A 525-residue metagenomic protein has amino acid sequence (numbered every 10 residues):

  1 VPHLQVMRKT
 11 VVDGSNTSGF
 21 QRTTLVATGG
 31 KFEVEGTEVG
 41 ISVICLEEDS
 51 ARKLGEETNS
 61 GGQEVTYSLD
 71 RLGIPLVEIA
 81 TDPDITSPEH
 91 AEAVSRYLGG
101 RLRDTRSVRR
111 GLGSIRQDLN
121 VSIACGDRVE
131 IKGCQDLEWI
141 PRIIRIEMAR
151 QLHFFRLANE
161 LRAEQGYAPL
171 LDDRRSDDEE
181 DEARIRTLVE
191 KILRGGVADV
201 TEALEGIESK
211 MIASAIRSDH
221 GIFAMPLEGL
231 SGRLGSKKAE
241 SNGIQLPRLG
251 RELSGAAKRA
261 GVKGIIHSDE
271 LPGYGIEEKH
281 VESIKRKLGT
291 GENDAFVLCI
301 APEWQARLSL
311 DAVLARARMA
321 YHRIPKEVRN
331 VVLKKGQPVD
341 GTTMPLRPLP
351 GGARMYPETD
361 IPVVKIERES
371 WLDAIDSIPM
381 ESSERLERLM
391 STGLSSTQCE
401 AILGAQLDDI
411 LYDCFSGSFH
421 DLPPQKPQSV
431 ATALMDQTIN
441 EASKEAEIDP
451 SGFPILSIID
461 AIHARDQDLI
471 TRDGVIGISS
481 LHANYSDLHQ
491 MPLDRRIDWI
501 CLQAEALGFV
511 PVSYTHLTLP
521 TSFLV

Functional and structural regions predicted by a protein language model:
V1-S377, S396, S418-P423: Basic, nucleic-acid-interacting segments
G351, Q398, Q425-L434, P454-S457 (+1 more regions): Residue-level detector of well-ordered alpha-helical segments, enriched for hydrophobic/aromatic packing positions
E367-S370, I378-C414: Long, charged low-complexity interaction segments
L403-A446: Long, well-ordered mid-to-C-terminal structural blocks that present hydrophobic/aromatic surfaces
A446-Q467, R472-L488: Small-residue-rich helix-loop
H489-I500: Generic long, charged, amphipathic alpha-helical segments
T515-T521: Conserved small/polar residues in nucleotide/adenosyl-binding loops
